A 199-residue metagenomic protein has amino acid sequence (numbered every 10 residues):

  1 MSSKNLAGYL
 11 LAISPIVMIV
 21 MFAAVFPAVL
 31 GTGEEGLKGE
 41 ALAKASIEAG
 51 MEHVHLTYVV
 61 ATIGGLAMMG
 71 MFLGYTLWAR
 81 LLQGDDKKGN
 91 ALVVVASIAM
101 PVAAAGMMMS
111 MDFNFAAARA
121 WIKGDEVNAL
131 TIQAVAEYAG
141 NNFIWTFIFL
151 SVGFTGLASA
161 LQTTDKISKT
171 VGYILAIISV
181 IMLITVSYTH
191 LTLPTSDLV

Functional and structural regions predicted by a protein language model:
M1-P15, N90-S97: Alpha-helical transmembrane segments and their helix-start/interface "positive-inside/aromatic belt" motifs in integral
P15-G36: Alpha-helical transmembrane segments of multi-pass membrane proteins
I47-M68: Interfacial helix-start motif at the membrane-water boundary
D85-A104, V171: Interfacial segments of alpha-helical transmembrane regions
P101-K123: Transmembrane alpha-helix/helix-exit interface in multi-pass inner-membrane proteins
A116-A139: Membrane-interface interhelical connector segments
I148-I167: Alpha-helical transmembrane segments in multipass membrane proteins, preferentially the mid-helix core
T189-T195: Conserved small/polar residues in nucleotide/adenosyl-binding loops
